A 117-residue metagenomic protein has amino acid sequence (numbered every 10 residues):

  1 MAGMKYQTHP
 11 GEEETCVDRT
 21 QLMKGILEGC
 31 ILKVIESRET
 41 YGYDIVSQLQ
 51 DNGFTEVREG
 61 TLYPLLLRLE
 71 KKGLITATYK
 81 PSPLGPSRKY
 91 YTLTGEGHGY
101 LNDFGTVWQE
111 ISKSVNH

Functional and structural regions predicted by a protein language model:
A2-K5, E12, G99-H117: Amphipathic alpha-helical dimerization/coiled-coil segments that flank or bridge DNA-binding/regulatory modules
E13-C16, L74-T76: Short amphipathic beta-strand starts and helix->beta connectors
R19-Y63, K80: N-terminal helix-turn-helix DNA-binding core of bacterial DNA-binding proteins
K33, S47, L67, T76 (+1 more regions): A cross-family signal for key residues in well-ordered alpha-helices that form functional helical elements
S37-Y41, K71-K72, G97: Short, charged/polar surface micro-motifs in flexible loops or helix N-caps
Y63-E70: Short, hydrophobic-biased segments on the C-terminal half of alpha helices that form "recognition helices"
K72-P86, T92: Beta-hairpin "wing" of winged helix-turn-helix
S87-G105: Basic, amphipathic "hinge/linker" alpha-helix immediately C-terminal to the N-terminal HTH DNA-binding motif
